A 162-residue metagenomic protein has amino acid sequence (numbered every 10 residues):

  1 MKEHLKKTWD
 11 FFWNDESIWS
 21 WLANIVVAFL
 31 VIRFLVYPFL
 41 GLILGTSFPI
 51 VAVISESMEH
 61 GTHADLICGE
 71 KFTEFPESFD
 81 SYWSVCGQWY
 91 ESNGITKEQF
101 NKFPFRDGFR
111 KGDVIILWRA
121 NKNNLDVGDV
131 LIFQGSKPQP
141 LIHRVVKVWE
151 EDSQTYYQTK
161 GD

Functional and structural regions predicted by a protein language model:
M1-K111, R119-K122: Protein maturation boundaries and topogenic segments
S47-F48, Q134-R144: Short coil-to-beta-strand transition motifs
S55, G135, T159-G161: Flexible glycine-/small-residue-rich
A120-L125, S136-Q139: Short, charged beta-turn/beta-strand-edge "cap" motif at the junction between a beta-strand and an adjacent loop
V146-D162: Extended, hydrophilic extramembrane loops/domains of integral membrane proteins
